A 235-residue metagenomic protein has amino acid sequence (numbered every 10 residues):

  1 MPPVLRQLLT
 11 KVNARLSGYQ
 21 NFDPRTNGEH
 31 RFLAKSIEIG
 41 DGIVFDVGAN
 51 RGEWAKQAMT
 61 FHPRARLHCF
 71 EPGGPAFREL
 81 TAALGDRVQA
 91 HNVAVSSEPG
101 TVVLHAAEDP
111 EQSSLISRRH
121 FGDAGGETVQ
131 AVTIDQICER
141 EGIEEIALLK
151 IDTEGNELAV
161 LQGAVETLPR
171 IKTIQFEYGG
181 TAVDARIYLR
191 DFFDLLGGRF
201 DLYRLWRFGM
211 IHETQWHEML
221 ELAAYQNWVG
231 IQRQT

Functional and structural regions predicted by a protein language model:
M1-T235: Phosphate/nucleotide-binding beta-alpha loop and adjacent structural elements of enzyme active sites
